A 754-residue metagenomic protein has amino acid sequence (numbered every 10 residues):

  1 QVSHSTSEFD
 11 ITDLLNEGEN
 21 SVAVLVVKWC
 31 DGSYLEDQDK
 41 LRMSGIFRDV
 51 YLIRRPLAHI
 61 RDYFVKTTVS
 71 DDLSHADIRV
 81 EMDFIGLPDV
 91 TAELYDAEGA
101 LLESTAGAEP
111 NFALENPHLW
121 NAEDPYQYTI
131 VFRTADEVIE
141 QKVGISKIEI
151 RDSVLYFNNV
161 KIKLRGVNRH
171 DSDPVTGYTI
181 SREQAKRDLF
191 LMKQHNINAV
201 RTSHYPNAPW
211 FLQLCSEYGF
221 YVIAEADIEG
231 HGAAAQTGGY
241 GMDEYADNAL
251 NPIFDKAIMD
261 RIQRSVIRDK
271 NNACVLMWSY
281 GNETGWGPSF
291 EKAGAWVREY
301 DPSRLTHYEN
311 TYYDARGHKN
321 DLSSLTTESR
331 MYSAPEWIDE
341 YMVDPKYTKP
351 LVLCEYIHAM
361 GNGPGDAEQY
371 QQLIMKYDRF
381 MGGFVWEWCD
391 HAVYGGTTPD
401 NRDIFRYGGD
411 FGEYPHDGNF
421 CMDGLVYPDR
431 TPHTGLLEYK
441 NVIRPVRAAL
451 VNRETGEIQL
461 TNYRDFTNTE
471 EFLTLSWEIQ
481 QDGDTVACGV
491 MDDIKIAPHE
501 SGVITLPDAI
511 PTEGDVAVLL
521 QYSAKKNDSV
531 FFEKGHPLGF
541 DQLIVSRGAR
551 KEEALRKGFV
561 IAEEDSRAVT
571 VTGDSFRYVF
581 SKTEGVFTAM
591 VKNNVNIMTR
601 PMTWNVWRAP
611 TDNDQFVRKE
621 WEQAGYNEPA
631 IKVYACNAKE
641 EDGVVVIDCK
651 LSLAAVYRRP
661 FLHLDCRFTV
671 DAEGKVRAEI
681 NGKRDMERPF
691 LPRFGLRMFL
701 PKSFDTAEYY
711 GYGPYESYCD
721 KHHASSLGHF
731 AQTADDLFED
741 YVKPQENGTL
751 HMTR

Functional and structural regions predicted by a protein language model:
Q1-I60, I85-L87, L101, P206-L212 (+2 more regions): Accessory beta-strand-rich segments of carbohydrate-active enzymes
N16-E19, E81-R151, T512-V560: Extended acidic/polar, glycine-enriched regions that form or flank non-catalytic beta-rich accessory modules
N16-R54, E123-T129, L519-A549, R693-S703 (+1 more regions): Glycine/proline-rich low-complexity spacer/linker segments in large multi-domain proteins
W29-Y34, D39-K40, E137-Q459, Y463-E471 (+1 more regions): Extended substrate-binding grooves/exosites of carbohydrate-active enzymes
L57-G86, H433-L473, E553-A568, I680: Surface beta-strand/loop "capping" patches
S74-A106, I130, E457-D492, V503-T505 (+1 more regions): Beta-strand-rich binding/interaction modules
H118, Q127, V138-A199, P206-N207 (+1 more regions): An acidic-aromatic substrate-binding cleft motif
N121, P507-D515, L543-R754: Beta-strand/loop-rich accessory regions of lumenal/periplasmic or secreted enzymes, predominantly carbohydrate-active
